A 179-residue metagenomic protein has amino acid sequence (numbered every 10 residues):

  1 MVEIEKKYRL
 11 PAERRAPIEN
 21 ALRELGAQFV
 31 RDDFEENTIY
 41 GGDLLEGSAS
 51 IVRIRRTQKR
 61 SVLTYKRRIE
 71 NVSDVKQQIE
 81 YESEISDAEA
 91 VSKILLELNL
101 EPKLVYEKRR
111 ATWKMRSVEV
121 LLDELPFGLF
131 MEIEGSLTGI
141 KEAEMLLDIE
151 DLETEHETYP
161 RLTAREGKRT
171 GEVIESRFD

Functional and structural regions predicted by a protein language model:
M1-V118, E150-D179: N-terminal strand-loop-strand beta-hairpin
E13, T138-G139: Short alpha-helical
I69-V72, G128, G139-I140: Short, surface-exposed beta-strand-loop junctions and turns on beta-sheet-rich folds
L122-P126: A contiguous pocket-lining binding segment that forms or flanks enzyme active sites
I140-L152: Acidic (Asp/Glu-rich), glycine- and aromatic
